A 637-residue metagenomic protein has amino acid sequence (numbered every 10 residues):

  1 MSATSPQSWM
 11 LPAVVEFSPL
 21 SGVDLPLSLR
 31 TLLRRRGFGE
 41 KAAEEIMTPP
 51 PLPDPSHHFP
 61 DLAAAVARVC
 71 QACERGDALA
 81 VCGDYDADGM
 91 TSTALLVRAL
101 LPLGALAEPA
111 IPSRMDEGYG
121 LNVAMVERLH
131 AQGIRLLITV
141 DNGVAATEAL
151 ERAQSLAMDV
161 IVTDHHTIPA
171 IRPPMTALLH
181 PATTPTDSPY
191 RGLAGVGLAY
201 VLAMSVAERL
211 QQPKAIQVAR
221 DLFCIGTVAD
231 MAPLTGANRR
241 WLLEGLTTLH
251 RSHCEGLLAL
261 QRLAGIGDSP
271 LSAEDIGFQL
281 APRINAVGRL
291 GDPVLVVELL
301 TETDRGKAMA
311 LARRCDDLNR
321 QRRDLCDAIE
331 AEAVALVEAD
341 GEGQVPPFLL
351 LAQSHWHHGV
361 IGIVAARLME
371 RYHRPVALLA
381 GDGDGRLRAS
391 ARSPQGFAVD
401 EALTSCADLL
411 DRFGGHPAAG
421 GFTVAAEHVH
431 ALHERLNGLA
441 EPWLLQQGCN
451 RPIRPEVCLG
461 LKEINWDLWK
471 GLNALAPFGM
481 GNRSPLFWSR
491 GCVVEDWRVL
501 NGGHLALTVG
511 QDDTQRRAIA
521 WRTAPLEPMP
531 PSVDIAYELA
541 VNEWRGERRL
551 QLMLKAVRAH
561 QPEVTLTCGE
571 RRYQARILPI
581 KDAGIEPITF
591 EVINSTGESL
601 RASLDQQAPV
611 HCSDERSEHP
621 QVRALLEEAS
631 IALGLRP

Functional and structural regions predicted by a protein language model:
M1-T31, R35-P53, H57-P60, A556-I577 (+1 more regions): Terminal, basic amphipathic appendages of nucleotide-handling enzymes
P12-L136, L156-A157, A207-V429, E441 (+1 more regions): Hydrophobic helix-and-loop "lid/oligomerization" segment in the mid-to-C-terminal part of catalytic domains
T31, L106, R239-V334, E370 (+2 more regions): Acidic, two-metal ion nucleic-acid-processing modules in DNA metabolism proteins
Y85, N142-G143, H165, S354: Active-site metal-binding loops of divalent metal-dependent hydrolases
L106-E108, D159, A177, R517: Conserved beta-strand segments of alpha/beta enzyme cores
L129-Q132, T139, A145-A232, L403: Conserved phosphate-handling catalytic cores of large alpha/beta enzymes
L150, D187-Y190, G267-D268, A366-R367 (+1 more regions): A generic local secondary-structure boundary/capping motif
H165-H166, H357, H416, H504: Histidine-centered active-site/metal-ligand motif
